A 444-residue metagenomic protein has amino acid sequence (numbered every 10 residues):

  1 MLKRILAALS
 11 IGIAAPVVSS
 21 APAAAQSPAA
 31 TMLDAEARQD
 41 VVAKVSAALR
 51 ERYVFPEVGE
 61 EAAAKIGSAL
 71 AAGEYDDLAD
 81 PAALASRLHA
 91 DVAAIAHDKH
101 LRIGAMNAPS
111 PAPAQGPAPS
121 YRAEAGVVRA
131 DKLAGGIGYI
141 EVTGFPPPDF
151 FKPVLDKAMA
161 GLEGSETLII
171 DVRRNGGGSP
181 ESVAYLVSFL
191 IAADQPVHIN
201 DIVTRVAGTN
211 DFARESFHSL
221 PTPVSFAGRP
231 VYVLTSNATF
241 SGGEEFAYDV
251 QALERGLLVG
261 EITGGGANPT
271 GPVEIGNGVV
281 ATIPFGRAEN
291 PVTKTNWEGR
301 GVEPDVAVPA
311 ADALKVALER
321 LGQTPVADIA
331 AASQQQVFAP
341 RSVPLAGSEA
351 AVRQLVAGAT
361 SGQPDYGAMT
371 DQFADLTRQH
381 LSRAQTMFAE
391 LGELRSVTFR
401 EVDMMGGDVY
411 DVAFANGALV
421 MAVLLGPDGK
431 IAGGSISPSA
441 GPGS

Functional and structural regions predicted by a protein language model:
A8-V17: Bacterial N-terminal signal peptides
A29-V41, P325-G358: Short, low-complexity N-terminal intrinsically disordered segments enriched in polar/charged residues
V45, V92, I140, I170 (+4 more regions): Terminal peptide-recognition signature
P56-G135, L376-T386, G392-T398: Extended, small/polar residue-biased N-terminal targeting/export presequences and adjacent propeptide/linker tracts
A62-S68, L355-T377: Short, well-ordered alpha-helical segments enriched in acidic and aromatic residues
N107-S110, G144-P148, R174-P180, P196-V197 (+7 more regions): Solvent-exposed loop/turn segments at secondary-structure junctions within structured extracellular/periplasmic domains
G177-P230, N268-E274, G286-P291: Gly/Ser/Thr-rich loop/hinge elements
R383-G433: Surface-exposed, charged secondary-structure patches
